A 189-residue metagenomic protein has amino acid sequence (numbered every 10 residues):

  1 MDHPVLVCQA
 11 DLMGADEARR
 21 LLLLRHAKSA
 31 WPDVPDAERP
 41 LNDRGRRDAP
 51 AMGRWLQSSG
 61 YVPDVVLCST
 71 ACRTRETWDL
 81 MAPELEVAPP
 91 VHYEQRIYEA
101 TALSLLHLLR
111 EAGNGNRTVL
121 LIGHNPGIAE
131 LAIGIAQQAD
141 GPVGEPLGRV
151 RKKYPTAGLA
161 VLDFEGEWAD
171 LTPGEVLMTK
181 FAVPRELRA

Functional and structural regions predicted by a protein language model:
D2-H3: Intrinsic-disorder-associated, low-complexity terminal segments enriched in Asp/Asn/His/Tyr and depleted of Lys/Arg
A15-A100, S104, Q137-P142, Y154 (+1 more regions): Active-site-proximal alpha-helix that buttresses catalytic centers in soluble enzyme cores
L21, T118-L120, L159: Residue-level preference for the first positions of well-ordered beta-strands
K28, A71-R73, P126, G166 (+1 more regions): Short, glycine/serine-rich, charged loops/turns that create anion-binding and catalytic segments at active sites
S59-Y61, E111-R117: Glycine-rich phosphate-binding loop signature in dinucleotide/nucleotide-binding domains
N116-A136: A glycine-rich beta-strand to alpha-helix segment that forms a phosphate/ribose-binding loop at ligand/cofactor sites
A136-L177, F181: Domain-level recognition of soluble alpha/beta enzyme cores, biased toward histidine phosphatases/phosphomutases
